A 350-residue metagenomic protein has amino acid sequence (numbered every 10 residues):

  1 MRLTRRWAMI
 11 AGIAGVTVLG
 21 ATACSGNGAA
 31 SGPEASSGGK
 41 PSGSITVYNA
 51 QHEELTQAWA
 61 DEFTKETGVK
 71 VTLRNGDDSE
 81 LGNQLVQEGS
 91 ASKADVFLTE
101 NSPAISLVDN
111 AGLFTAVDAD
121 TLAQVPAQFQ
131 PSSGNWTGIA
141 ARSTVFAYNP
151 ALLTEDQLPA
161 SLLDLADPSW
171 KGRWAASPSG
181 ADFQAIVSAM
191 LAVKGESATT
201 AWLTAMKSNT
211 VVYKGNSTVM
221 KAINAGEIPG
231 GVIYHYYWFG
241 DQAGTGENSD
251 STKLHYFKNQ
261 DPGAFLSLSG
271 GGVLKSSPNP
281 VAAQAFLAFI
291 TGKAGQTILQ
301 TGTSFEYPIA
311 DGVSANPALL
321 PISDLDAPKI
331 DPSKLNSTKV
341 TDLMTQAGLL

Functional and structural regions predicted by a protein language model:
M1-S44, L350: Short, low-complexity disordered leader/linker segments with a strong preference for bacterial N-terminal type II
C24-G28, G38-L107: Early extracytoplasmic/lumenal segment of secretory-pathway proteins
A50-Q57, S79-E80, S92-I228: Extracytoplasmic ligand-binding site segments that recognize negatively charged/polar headgroups
P103-L107, G230-T252: A ligand-binding cleft/hinge motif common to bilobed small-molecule-binding domains
R142, L203-M206, V212-Y213, N248-K275: Periplasmic-binding protein-like
A147-L152, L191, L266-N279, I298: A bilobed periplasmic-binding-protein/Venus flytrap-type ligand-binding module shared by bacterial periplasmic
W170-P178, F289-V313: Periplasmic-binding protein-like
S197-A198, S304-L350: An extracytoplasmic/periplasmic, membrane-proximal ligand-sensing/linker region
